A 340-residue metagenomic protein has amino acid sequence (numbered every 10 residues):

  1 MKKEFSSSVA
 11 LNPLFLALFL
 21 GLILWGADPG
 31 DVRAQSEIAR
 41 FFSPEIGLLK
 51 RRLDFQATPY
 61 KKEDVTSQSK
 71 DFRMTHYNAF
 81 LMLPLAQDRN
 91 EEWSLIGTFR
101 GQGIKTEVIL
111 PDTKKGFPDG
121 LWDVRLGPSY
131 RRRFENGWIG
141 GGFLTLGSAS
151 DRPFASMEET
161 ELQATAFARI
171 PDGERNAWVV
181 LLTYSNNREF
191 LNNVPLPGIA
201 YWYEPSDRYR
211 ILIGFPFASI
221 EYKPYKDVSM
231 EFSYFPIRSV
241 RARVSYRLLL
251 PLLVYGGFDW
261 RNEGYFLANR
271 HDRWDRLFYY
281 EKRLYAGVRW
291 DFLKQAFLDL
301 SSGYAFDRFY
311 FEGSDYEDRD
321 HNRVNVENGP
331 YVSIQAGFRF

Functional and structural regions predicted by a protein language model:
M1-K50, F311, Y316, F340: Cleavable N-terminal export/targeting peptides
Q35-G173, Y265, R273-Y285, Y316: Transmembrane beta-barrel domains of bacterial outer-membrane proteins
F55-P59, G140-S150, N176-N187, P197-I237 (+1 more regions): Transmembrane beta-strand segments that form the barrel wall of outer-membrane beta-barrel proteins
T58-K62, T98-I104, G147-D151, S185-E189 (+5 more regions): Structural signature of outer-membrane beta-barrel domains
L83-L85, Y130-R132, A168-I170, Y184 (+8 more regions): Residue-level signature of outer-membrane beta-barrel architecture
Q87-S94, E135-G141, E174-V180, R208-I211 (+4 more regions): Repeated loop/turn-to-beta-strand initiation elements of outer-membrane beta-barrel proteins
G198-W202, A286-A296, S302, R323-F340: Outer-membrane beta-barrel "beta-signal"
S219-E221, D227-F235, R241-G313, D318-D320: Outer membrane beta-barrel transmembrane domains
